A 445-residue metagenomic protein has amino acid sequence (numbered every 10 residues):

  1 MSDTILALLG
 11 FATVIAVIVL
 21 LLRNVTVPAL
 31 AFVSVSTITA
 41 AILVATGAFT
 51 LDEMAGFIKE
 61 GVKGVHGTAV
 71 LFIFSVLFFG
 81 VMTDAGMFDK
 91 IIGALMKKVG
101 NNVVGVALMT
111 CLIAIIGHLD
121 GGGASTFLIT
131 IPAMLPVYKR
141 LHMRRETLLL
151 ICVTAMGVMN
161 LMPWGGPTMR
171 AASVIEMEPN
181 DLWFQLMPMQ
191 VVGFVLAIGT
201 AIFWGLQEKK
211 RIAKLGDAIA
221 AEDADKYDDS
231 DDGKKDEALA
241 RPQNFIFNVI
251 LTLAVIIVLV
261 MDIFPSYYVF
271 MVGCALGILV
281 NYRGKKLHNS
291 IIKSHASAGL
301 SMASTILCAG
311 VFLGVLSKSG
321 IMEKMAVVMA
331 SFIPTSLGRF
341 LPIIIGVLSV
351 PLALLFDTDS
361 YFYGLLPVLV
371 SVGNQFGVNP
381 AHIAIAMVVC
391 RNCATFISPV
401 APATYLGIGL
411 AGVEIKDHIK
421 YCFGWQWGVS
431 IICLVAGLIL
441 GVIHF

Functional and structural regions predicted by a protein language model:
M1-V14, I38-T39, L43, G47 (+4 more regions): Long, contiguous bundles of hydrophobic transmembrane helices that form the permeation core of multi-pass
T4-L8, K63-A69, L95-M109, R140-L148 (+5 more regions): Membrane-interfacial loop-to-helix junctions in multi-pass transporters
V17-V25, F79, I113-G122, V153-M159 (+4 more regions): Transmembrane alpha-helix interface/packing and boundary motifs in multi-pass membrane proteins, characterized by
V19-L30, Y138-T147, G284, K293-S294 (+1 more regions): Membrane-helix interface "capping/anchor" motifs
L30, A55-D89, A107, I115 (+4 more regions): Core transmembrane alpha-helical segments of multi-pass membrane transporters/permeases
L71-F74, G100-A133, F332-F376, P380 (+2 more regions): Hydrophobic alpha-helical transmembrane segments of multi-pass integral membrane proteins, predominantly secondary
K90-I92, A124-V137, G165-M177, M325-V327 (+2 more regions): Re-entrant/interfacial helical elements at transmembrane boundaries that shape and gate the permeation pathway
P136-D223, L239, N379, A403-F445: Membrane-core helix-loop-helix motifs of multi-pass transport proteins
